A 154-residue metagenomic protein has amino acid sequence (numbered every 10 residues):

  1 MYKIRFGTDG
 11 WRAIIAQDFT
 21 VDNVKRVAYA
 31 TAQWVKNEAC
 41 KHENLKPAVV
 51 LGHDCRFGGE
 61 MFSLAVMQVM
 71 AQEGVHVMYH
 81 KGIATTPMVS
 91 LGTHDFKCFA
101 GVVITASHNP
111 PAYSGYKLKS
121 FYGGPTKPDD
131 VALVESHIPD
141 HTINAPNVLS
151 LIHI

Functional and structural regions predicted by a protein language model:
M1, S114-I152: Gly/Ser/Thr-enriched, mixed-charge loops and adjacent short helices that form phosphate/oxyanion-binding elements
M1-E73, F99, L151: An N-terminal, well-structured beta->alpha segment
G10, R26, A30, M88-L91 (+1 more regions): Alpha-helical scaffold segments in soluble metabolic enzymes
A16-F19, K81, G123-T126: Pocket-edge positions in alpha/beta enzyme catalytic cores
D22, P87, P128-A132: Generic alpha-helical secondary structure signal
A32-V35, V77-H80, A106-S107, P128-L133 (+1 more regions): Short, surface-exposed, polar/charged, turn-prone segments marking secondary-structure boundaries
C40-Y122: Ferredoxin-reductase
